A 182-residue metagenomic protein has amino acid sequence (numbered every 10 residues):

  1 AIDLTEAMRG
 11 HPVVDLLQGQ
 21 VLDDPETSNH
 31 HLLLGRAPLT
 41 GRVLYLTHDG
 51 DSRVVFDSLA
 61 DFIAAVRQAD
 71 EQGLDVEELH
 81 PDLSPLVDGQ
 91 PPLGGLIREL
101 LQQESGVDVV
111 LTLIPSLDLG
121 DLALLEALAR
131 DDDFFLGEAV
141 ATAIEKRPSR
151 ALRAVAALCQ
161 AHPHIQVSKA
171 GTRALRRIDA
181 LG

Functional and structural regions predicted by a protein language model:
A1-T40, V76-H80, D133-F135, H164 (+2 more regions): A surface-exposed partner-binding patch
G10, V14, T47-V54, L128 (+1 more regions): Conserved aromatic-histidine-acidic binding/catalytic patches
L44-H80: Compact, glycine/acidic-enriched structural inserts
Q68-E104: Charged, amphipathic alpha-helical linkers/stalks
E78-L86, G106-L117, F135-S149, A157 (+1 more regions): Structural detector for internal amphipathic alpha-helices that build alpha-solenoid repeat scaffolds
Q90-R98, D118-R130, S149-Q160, L181-G182: Amphipathic alpha-helical scaffolding segments comprising HEAT/armadillo-like alpha-solenoid repeats
Q102-G106, D132-D133, P163-V167: Short inter-helical turns and helix N-cap capping residues of alpha-solenoid HEAT/ARM repeat scaffolds
